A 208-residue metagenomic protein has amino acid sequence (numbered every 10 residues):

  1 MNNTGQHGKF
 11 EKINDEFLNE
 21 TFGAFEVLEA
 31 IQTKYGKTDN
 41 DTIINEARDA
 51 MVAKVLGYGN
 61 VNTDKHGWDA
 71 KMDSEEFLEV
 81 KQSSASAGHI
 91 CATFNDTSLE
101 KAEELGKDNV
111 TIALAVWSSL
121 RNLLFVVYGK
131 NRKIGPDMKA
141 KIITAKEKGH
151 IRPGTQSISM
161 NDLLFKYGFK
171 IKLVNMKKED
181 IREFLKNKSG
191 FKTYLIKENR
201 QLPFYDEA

Functional and structural regions predicted by a protein language model:
M1-A208: Nucleic-acid endonuclease domains
